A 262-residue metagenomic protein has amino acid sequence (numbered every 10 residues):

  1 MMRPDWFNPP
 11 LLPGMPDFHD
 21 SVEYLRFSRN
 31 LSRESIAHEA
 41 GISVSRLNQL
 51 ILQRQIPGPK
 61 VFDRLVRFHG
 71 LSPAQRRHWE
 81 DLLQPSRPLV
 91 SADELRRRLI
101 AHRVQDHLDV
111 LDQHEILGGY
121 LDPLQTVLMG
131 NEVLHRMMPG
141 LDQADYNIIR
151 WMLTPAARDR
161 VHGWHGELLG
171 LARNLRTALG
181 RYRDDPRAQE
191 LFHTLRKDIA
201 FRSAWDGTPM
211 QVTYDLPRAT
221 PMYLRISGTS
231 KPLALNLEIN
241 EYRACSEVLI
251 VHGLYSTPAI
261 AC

Functional and structural regions predicted by a protein language model:
M1-N30: A short, Lys/Arg-rich alpha-helix, primarily the initiator
R3-D5, K60-L99: Short amphipathic recognition helices of helix-turn-helix/homeodomain-type DNA-binding modules
V22, I36-A37, L47-L50: Conserved hydrophobic/aromatic packing and binding residues within compact polymer-binding modules
R33-E39, L65: Short alpha-helical "recognition helix" segments of helix-turn-helix
G41-P57, V66: Recognition helix of helix-turn-helix/homeodomain-like DNA-binding domains that insert into the DNA major groove
L89-G118, L195-P221: Short, basic/aromatic recognition patches
I116, P123-D215, L254-C262: PAS-family sensory domains
V212-C262: Low-complexity, glycine/alanine/valine/leucine- and proline-rich hydrophobic stretches
